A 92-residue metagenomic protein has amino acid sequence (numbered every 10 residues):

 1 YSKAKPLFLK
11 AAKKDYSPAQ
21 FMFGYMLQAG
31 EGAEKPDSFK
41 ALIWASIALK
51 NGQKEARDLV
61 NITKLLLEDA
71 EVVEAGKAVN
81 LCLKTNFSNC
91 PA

Functional and structural regions predicted by a protein language model:
Y1, K14-S17, F21: Long, contiguous secondary-structure blocks with strong helical propensity
L7, Q20-A29, L59-K64: Hydrophobic face of amphipathic alpha-helices that form TPR/SEL1-like repeat modules and related alpha-solenoid
A11, M26, A48, T63-L67 (+1 more regions): TPR/TPR-like alpha-solenoid repeats
K13-S17, A29-E31, D37, N51-K54 (+1 more regions): Short helix-capping/linker turns of helical repeat alpha-solenoids
E55-A92: Terminal, low-structured helical/coil segments at or just beyond the last alpha-helical repeat
